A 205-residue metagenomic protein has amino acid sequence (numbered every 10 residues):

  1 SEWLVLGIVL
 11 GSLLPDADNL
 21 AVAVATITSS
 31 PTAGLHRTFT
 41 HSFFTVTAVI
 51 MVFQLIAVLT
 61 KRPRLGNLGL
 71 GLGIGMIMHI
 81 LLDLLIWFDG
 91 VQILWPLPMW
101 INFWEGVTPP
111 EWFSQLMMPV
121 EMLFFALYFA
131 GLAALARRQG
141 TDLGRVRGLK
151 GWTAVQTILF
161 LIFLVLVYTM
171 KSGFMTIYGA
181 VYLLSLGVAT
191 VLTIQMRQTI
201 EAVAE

Functional and structural regions predicted by a protein language model:
S1-E205: N-terminal membrane-targeting hydrophobic helices
